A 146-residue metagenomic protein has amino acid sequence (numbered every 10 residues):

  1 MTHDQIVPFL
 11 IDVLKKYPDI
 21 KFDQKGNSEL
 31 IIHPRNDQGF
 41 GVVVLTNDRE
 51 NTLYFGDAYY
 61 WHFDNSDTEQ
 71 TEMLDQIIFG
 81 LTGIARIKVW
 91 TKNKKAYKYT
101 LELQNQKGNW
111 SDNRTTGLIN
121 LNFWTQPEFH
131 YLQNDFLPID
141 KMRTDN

Functional and structural regions predicted by a protein language model:
M1-D37: N-terminal "first-domain core" detector
V13, K21, F63, L101-L103 (+1 more regions): Generic alpha-helical secondary structure signal
K15, T52, K95-Y97, F129: Intrinsically disordered, low-complexity segments enriched in small/polar residues
K21-S28, T46-D48, K92-N93: Short, ordered beta-strand-loop transition motifs
F22-Q24, V44, A85-I87, P138: Generic structural motif
S28-P34, T52-G56, K98-L101: Generic recognition of long tandem-repeat/solenoid scaffolds
D37-E72, S111-N146: Intrinsically disordered, low-complexity regulatory segments enriched in Ser/Thr/Pro and charged residues
N65-L118: Amphipathic protein-protein interaction modules
